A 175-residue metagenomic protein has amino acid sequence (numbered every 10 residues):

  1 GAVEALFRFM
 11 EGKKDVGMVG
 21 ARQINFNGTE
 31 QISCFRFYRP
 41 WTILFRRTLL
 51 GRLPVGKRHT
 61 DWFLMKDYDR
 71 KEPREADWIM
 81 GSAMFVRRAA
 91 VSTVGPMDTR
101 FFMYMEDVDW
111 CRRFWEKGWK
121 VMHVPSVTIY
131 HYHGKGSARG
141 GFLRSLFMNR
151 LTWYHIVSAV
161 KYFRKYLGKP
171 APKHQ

Functional and structural regions predicted by a protein language model:
G1-E4, D69-K71, D77-P96, R100-T128: A short, conserved alpha-helix in the catalytic core of glycosyltransferases
G1-F37: Conserved donor NDP-sugar-binding/catalytic core segment of glycosyltransferases
S33, I43, R47, T93-V94 (+3 more regions): Residues that scaffold the ATP/ADP-binding catalytic core of kinase and kinase-like folds
C34-P40, G140-F142: Short, hinge-like loop/turn segments at secondary-structure boundaries
Y38-D77: Short, flexible, basic/aromatic active-site loop/helix in glycosyltransferases
C111-Q175: Active-site-adjacent helix/loop segment of glycosyltransferases that harbors family-specific signature motifs
